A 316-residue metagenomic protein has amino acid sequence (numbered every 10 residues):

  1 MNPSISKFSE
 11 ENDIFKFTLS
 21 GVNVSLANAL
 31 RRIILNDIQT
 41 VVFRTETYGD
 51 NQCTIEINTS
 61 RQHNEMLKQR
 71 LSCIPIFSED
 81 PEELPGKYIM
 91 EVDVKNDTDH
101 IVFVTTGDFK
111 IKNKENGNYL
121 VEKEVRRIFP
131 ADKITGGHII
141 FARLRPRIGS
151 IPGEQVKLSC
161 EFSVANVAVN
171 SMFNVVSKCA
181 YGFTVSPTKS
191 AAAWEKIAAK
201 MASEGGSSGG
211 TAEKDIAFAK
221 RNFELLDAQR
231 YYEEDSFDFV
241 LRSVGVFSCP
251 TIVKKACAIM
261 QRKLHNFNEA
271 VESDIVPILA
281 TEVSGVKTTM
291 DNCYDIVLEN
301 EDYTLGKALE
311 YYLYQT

Functional and structural regions predicted by a protein language model:
M1-T316: Protein-protein interaction/assembly regions in multi-subunit complexes
